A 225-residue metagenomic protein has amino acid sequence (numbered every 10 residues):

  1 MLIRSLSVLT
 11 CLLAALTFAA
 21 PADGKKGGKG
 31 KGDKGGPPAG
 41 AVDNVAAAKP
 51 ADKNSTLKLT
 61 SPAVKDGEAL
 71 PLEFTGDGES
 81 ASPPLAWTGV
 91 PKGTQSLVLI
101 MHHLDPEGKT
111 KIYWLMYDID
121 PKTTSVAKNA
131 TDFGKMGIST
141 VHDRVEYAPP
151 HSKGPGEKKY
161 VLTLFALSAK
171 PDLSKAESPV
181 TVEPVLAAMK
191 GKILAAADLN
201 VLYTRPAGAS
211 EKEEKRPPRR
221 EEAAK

Functional and structural regions predicted by a protein language model:
M1-S5: Positively charged n-region of N-terminal signal peptides that target proteins for export
S7-T17: Bacterial N-terminal signal peptides
P21-K225: N-terminus-centered regions that define maturation/targeting leaders and the start of the first functional domain
